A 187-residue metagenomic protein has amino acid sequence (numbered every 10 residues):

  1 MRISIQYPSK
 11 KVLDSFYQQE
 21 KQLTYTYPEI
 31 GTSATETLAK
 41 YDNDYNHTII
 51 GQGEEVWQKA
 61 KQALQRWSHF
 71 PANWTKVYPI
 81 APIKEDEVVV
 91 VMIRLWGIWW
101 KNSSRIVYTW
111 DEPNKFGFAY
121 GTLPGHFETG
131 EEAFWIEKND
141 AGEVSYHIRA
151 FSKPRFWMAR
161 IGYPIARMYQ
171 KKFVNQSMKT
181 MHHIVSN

Functional and structural regions predicted by a protein language model:
M1, W96-D140: Hydrophobic-ligand binding "helix-grip"
M1-M92, W96: Hydrophobic ligand-binding cavity/cleft-lining segments
L13-E20, P154-N187: A conserved amphipathic terminal alpha-helix motif
T32, D111, K153: Residues that form or immediately flank small-molecule/cofactor binding pockets and catalytic motifs
T48-I50, V91, Y108, K138 (+1 more regions): Hydrophobic side chains in beta-strands
Q58-H69, G125, A141, K179 (+1 more regions): Short, intrinsically disordered, mixed-charge
V90, G117-A119, V144-H147: General beta-strand recognition
L123-M168: Beta-strand/loop substructures that line and gate deep hydrophobic ligand-binding cavities in soluble
